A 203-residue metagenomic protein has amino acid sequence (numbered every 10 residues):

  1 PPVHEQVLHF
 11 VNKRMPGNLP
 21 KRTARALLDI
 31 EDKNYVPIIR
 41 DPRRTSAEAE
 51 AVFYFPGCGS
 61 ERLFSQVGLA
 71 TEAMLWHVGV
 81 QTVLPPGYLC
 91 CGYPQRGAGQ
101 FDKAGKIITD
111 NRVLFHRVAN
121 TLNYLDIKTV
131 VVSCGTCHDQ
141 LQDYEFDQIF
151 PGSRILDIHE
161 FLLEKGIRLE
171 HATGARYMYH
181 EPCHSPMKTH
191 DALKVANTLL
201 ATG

Functional and structural regions predicted by a protein language model:
P1-Q140, E145: Iron-sulfur-cluster electron-transfer modules
C58, T136-C137, E160-F161, P182-S185: Short acidic/polar capping segments at secondary-structure boundaries
R62-G68, P151, T189-A192, L199: Glycine- and acidic-residue-enriched helix-capping/strand-helix junction motifs
V113-H116, N120, F146, E160-L163 (+2 more regions): Generic secondary-structure signature for well-ordered alpha-helical cores
L122-I127, F150-P151, A172: Short helix-terminating capping/connector loops at secondary-structure junctions
E145-S153: Short helix-capping segments at alpha-helix termini
S153-F161: Conserved beta-strand -> loop -> alpha-helix junction used to position metal-binding or nucleic-acid-contacting
L163-G203: Redox cofactor-anchoring modules in respiratory/redox and cofactor-processing assemblies
